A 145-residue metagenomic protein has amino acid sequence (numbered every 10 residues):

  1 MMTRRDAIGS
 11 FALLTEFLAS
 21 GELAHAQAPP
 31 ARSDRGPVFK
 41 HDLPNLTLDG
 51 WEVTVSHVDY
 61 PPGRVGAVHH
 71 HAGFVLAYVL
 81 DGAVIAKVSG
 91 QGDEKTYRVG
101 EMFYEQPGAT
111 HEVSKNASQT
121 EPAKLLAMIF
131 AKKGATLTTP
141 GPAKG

Functional and structural regions predicted by a protein language model:
M1-L18: N-terminal secretory signal peptides and thylakoid transit peptides that target proteins across membranes
A24-A26: Boundary at the C-terminal end of the N-terminal hydrophobic targeting segment
R32-A67: A short glycine-rich, His/Asp/Glu-containing loop-to-beta-strand
V68, A86-K87, E105, H111-S118: Short beta-strand His + acidic residue motifs that chelate non-heme Fe in jelly-roll/DSBH and cupin folds
G73-Q91, E101: Glycine- and acidic-residue-biased ligand/ion/polar-headgroup-sensing regions
Q91-P107: Short acidic-glycine-tyrosine-enriched beta hairpin
A109-A135: Ligand-binding loop in jelly-roll beta-barrel domains
